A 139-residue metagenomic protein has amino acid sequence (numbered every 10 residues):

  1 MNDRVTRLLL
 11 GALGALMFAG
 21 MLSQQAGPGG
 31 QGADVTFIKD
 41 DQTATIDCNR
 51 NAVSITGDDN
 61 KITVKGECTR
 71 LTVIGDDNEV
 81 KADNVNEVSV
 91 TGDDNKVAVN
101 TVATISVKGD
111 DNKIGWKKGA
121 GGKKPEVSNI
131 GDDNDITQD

Functional and structural regions predicted by a protein language model:
N2-A12: Bacterial N-terminal signal peptides that target proteins for export
G11-G20: Bacterial N-terminal signal peptides
L22-D139: Extended beta-solenoid/beta-helix repeat architectures
